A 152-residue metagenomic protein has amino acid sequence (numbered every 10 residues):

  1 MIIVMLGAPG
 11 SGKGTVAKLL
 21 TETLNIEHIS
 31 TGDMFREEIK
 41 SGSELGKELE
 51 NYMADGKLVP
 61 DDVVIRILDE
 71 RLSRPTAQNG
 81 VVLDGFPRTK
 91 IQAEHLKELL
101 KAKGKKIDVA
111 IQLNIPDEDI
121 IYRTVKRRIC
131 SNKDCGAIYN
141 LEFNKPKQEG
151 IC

Functional and structural regions predicted by a protein language model:
M1-C152: Glycine-rich phosphate-binding loop of ATP-dependent small-molecule kinases
